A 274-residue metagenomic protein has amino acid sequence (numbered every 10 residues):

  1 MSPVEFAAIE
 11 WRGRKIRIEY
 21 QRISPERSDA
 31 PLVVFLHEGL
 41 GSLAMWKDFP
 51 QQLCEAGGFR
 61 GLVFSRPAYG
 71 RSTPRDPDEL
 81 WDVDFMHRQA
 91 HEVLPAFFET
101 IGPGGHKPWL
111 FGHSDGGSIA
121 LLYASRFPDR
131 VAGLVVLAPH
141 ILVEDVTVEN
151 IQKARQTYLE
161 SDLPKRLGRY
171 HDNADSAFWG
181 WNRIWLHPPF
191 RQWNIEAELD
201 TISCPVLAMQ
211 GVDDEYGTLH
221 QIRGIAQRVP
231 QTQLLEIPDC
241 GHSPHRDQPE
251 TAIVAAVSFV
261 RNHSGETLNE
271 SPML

Functional and structural regions predicted by a protein language model:
G13-S24: A short loop-to-beta-strand scaffold at the N-terminal edge of the catalytic core in hydrolase folds
I23-R75: Conserved HGGG/HGGXW glycine-rich cap/lid loop of the alpha/beta-hydrolase fold
V63-K107: Active-site loop/oxyanion-hole signature of alpha/beta-hydrolase fold enzymes
G104-E144: Conserved hydrolase catalytic core segment
W181-E198: Active-site nucleophile elbow and catalytic-triad environment of alpha/beta-hydrolase enzymes
I202, A208-Q210: Short beta-strand/loop motif that positions the catalytic acidic residue of the alpha/beta-hydrolase fold
D213-G217: Acidic catalytic loop of the alpha/beta-hydrolase fold
Q233, P238-L274: Catalytic active-site module of serine/aspartate enzymes centered on a nucleophile-bearing elbow/loop
